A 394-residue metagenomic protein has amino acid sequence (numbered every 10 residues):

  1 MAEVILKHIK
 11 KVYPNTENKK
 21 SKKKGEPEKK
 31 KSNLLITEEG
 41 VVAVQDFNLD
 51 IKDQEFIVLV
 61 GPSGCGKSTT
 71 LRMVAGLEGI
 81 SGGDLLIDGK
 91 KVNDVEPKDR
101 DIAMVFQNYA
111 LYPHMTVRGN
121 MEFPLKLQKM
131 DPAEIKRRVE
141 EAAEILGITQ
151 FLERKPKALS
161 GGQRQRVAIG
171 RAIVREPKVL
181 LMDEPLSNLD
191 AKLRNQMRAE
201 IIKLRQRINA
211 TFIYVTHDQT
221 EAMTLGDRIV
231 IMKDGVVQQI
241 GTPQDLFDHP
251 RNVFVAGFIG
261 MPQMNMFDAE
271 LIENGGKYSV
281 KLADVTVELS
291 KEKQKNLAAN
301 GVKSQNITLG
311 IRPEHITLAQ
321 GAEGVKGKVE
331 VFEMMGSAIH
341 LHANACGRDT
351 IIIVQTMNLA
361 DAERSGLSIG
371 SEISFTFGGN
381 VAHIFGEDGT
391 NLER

Functional and structural regions predicted by a protein language model:
N18, N274-R394: Non-catalytic connector elements of ABC transporters
F47-V58: Pre-Walker A (P-loop) beta-loop-beta motif of ABC nucleotide-binding domains
V60-P62: The feature captures the beta-strand-to-loop junction immediately N-terminal to the Walker
A75: Helix-to-loop junction immediately C-terminal to a conserved catalytic motif
G83-K91: Conserved ABC transporter NBD signature motif
P97-F258: ABC ATPase nucleotide-binding domains
